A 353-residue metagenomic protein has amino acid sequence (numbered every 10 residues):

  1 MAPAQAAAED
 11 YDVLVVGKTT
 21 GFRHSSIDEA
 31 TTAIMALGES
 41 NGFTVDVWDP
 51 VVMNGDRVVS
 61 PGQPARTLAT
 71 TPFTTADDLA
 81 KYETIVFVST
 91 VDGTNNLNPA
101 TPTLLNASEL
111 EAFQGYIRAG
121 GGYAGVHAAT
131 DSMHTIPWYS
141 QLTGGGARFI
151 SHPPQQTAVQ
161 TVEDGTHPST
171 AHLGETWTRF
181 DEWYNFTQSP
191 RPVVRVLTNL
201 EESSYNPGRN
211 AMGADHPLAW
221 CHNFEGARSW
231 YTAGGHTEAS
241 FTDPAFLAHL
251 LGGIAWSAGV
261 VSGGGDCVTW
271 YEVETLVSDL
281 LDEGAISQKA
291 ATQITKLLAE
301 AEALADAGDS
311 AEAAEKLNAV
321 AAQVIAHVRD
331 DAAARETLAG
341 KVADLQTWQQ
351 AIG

Functional and structural regions predicted by a protein language model:
M1-A7: Secretory targeting and sorting signals
E9-Y11, G17, S25-D28, T32-F43 (+5 more regions): Extracellular ligand-binding/catalytic regions of CAZymes and related secreted enzymes and adhesion modules
V13, I85, G120, W220 (+5 more regions): Residue-level detector of buried hydrophobic side-chain packing in well-ordered secondary-structure elements
T19-F22, V51-G55, T90-N95, Y123 (+5 more regions): Solvent-exposed loop/turn segments at secondary-structure junctions within structured extracellular/periplasmic domains
G55-T71, T94-N95, A100-L104: Surface-exposed intrinsically disordered loops and tails
V91-E175: A glycine-rich, often tryptophan-bearing local segment used as a flexible ligand/cofactor-contacting loop or short
G145-G226: Catalytic beta-strand/loop cores that center a nucleophilic Ser/Cys/Thr and support acyl-enzyme chemistry
D266-G353: Soluble extracellular-acting proteins and domains
